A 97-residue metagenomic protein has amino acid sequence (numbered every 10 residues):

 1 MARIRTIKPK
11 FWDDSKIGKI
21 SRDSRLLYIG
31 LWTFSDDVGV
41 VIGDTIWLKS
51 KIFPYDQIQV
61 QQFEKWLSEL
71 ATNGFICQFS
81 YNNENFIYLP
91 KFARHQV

Functional and structural regions predicted by a protein language model:
M1-N83, Y88-V97: Positively charged, structured surface patches that bind polyanionic biopolymers
